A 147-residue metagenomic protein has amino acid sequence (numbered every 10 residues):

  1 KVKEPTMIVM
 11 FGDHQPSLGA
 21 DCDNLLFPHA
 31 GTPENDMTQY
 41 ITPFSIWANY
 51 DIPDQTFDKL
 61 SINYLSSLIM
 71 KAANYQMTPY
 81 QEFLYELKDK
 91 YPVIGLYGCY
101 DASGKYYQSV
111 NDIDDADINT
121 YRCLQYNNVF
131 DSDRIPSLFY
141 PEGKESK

Functional and structural regions predicted by a protein language model:
K1-K147: Solvent-exposed soluble domains appended to multi-pass membrane proteins
